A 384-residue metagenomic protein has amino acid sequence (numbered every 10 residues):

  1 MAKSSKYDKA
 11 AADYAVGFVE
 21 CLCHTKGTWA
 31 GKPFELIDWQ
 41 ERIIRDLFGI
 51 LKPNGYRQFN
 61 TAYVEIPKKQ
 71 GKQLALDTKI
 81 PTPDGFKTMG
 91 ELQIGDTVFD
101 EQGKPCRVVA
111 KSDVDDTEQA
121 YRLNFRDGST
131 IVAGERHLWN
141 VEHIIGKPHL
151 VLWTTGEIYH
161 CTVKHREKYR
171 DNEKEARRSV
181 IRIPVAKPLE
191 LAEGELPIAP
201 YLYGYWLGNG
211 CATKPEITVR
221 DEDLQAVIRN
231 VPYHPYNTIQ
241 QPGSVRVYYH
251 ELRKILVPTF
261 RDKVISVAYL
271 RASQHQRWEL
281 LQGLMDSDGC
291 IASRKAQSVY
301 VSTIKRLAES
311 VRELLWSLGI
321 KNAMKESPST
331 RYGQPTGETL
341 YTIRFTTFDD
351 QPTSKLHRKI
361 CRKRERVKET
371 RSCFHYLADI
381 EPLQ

Functional and structural regions predicted by a protein language model:
M1-A75, F86, Q93: Phosphate/NTP-binding elements of NTP-utilizing enzymes
F18, F59, M285, D350-K359: Aromatic-residue hotspot detector
P33, A62, L202, S287 (+1 more regions): A generic hydrophobic-helix recognition signal that picks specific residues within alpha-helical hydrophobic
P53-R57, G146-K147, Y332-G337: Short, solvent-exposed loop/turn segments that connect beta-strands within catalytic domains and beta-strand-rich
N60, L76, Q119, T339: Residue-level signal for beta-strand positions within conserved beta-sheet cores that form or flank
K79, M89, I94-Y332, T342 (+1 more regions): Intein-associated homing endonuclease modules of the LAGLIDADG/DOD-type, together with closely related HINT-family
E338-S372: Polar, glycine-rich mid-to-C-terminal structural blocks that act as macromolecule-binding/assembly scaffolds
